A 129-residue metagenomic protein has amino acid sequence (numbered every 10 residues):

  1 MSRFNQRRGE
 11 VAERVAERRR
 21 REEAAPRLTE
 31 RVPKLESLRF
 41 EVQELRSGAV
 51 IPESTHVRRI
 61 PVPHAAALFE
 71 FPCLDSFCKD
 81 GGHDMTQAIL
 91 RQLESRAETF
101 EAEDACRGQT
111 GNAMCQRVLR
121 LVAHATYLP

Functional and structural regions predicted by a protein language model:
M1-A65, R120-P129: Short, intrinsically disordered terminal segments enriched in charged and Pro/Gly residues
L38-P61, A66-N112, Q116: Short recognition patches in nucleic-acid-associated and regulatory proteins
